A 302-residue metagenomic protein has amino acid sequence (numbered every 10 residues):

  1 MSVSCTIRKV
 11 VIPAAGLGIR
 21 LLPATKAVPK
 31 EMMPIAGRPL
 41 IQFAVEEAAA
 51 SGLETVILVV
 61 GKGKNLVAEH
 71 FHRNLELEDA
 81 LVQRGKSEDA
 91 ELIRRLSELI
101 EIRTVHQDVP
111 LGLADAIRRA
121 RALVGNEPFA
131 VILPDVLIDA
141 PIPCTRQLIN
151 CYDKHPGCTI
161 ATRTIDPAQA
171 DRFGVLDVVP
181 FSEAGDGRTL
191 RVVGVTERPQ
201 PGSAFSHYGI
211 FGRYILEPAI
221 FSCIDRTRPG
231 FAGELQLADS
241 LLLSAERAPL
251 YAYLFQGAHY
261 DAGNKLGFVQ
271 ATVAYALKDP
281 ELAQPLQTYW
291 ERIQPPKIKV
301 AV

Functional and structural regions predicted by a protein language model:
S2-Q83, P143-C144: N-terminal glycine-rich phosphate-binding loop and ensuing alpha1 helix
K9, E54-V56, E101, P128 (+3 more regions): Residues at the starts of beta-strands that form the adenosine-phosphate
G16, K62, V136, P143 (+2 more regions): Alpha-helix/helix-capping structural signal
M32, I102-T104, C158-I160, L250-A252 (+1 more regions): Conserved beta-strand scaffold positions in the cores of enzyme catalytic domains, especially in NTP/NDP-utilizing
L40-F43, D115-R119, S240: Well-ordered alpha-helical segments embedded in enzymatic catalytic cores
E69, L77-D79, D89-V178, P218 (+1 more regions): Conserved beta-loop-beta/alpha segment of the NTase-like Rossmann-fold superfamily that binds/positions NTPs
A130, I149-D153, F181-T288: Catalytic-core segments of class I nucleotidyltransferases/pyrophosphorylases that form NMP-activated intermediates
Q284-V302: Terminal low-complexity segments of carbohydrate-biosynthetic enzymes
